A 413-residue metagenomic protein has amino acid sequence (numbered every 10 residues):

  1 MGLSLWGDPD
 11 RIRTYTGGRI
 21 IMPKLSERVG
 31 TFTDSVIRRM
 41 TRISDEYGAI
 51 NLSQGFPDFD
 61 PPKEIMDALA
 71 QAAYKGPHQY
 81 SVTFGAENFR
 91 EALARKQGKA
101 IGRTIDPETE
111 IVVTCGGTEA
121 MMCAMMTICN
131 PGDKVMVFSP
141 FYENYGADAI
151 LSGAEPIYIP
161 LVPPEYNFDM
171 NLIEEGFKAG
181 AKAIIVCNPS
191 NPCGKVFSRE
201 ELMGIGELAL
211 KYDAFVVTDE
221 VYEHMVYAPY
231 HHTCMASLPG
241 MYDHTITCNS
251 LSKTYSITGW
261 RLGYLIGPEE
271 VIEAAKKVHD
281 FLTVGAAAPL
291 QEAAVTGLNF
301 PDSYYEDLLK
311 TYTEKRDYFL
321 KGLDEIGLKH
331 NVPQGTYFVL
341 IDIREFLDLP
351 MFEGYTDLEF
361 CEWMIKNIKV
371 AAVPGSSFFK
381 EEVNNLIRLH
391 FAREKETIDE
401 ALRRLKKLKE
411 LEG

Functional and structural regions predicted by a protein language model:
R11-I21, M136, M351-E353, W363-A372 (+1 more regions): PLP-dependent enzyme catalytic core of the Aspartate aminotransferase-like
S26-G116, C123, N299-F300, L411-G413: N-terminal small-domain helix-loop-helix segment of the aminotransferase-like
Y47, S152, K211-Y212, I326 (+1 more regions): Helix C-cap/helix->beta junction micro-motif
P107, M126-V186, R199: PLP-dependent aminotransferase-like
L161-Y230: Active-site phosphate-binding strand-loop segment of PLP-dependent enzymes
L238, D243-T313, D317-K329, K407-E410: Conserved core segment of the aminotransferase class I/II
Y312-T313, I326-N367: Conserved PLP-binding catalytic core of the aspartate aminotransferase-like
